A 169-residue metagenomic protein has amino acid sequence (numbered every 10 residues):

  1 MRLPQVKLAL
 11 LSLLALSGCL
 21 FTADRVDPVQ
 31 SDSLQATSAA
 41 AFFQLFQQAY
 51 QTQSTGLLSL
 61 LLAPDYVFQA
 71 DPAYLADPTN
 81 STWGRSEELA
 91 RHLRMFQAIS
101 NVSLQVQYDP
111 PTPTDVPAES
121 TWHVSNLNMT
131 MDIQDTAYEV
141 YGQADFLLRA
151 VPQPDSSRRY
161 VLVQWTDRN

Functional and structural regions predicted by a protein language model:
M1-C19: Sec-dependent bacterial lipoprotein signal peptides
C19-T52, L60: Short, low-complexity N-terminal intrinsically disordered segments enriched in polar/charged residues
L20-P28, W122-N128, D132-N169: Short beta-strand edge/turn micro-motifs at domain boundaries
S38-A41, L45, L57, L61 (+2 more regions): Extracytoplasmic/secreted proteins, especially bacterial periplasmic and envelope-associated proteins
Q44-Q47, L60-D77: Short, solvent-exposed secondary-structure junction/capping segments
L62-P64, P72, P110, L127-M129 (+1 more regions): A mature extracytoplasmic/lumenal domain signature
W83-A137: Surface-exposed, charged secondary-structure patches
